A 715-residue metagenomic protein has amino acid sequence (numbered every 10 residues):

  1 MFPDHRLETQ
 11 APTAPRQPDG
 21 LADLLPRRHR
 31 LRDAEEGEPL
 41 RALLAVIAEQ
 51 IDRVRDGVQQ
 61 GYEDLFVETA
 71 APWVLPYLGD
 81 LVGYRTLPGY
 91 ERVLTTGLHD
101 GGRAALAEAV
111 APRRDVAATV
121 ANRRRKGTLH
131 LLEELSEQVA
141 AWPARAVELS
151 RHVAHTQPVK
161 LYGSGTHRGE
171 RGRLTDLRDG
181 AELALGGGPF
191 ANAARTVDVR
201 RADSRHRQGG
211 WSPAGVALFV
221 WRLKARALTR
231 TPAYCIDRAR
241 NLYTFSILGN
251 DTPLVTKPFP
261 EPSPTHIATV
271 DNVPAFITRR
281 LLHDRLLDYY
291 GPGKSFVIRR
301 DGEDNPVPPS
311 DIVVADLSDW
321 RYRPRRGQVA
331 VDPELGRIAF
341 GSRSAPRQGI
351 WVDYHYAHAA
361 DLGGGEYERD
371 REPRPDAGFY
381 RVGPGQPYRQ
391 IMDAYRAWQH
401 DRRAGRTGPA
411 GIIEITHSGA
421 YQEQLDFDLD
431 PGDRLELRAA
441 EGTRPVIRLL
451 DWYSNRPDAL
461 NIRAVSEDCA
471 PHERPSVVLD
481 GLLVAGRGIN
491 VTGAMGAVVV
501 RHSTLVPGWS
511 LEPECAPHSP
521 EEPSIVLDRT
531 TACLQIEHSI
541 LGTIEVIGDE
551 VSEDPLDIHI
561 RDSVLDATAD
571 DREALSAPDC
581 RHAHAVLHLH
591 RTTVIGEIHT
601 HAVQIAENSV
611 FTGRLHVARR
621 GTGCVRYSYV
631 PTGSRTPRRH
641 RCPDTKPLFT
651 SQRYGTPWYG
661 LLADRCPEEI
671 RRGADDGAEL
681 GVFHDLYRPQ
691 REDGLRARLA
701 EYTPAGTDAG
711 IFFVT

Functional and structural regions predicted by a protein language model:
M1-A377: Compositionally biased, low-complexity/repeat regions
V116, G385-S454, L483-I489: N-terminal extracellular ligand-recognition/capping segment immediately after the signal peptide
A345-E368, R641-T715: Surface beta-loop-beta hairpin patches that serve as ligand-binding interfaces in beta-rich domains
D361-R402: Right-handed parallel beta-helix/beta-solenoid
E423-D426, L449-W452, P457-A459, V484-T492 (+6 more regions): Short glycine/acidic-rich loop motifs that flank beta-strands on beta-rich extracellular proteins
D430-T492, T504, G508-H518: Right-handed parallel beta-helix/beta-spiral solenoid domain characteristic of secreted/periplasmic
P475-L482, A497-W509, T531-E545, P555-D570 (+4 more regions): Right-handed parallel beta-helix
F611-D664: Active-site/pore-lining binding-face segments in mid-to-C-terminal subdomains
